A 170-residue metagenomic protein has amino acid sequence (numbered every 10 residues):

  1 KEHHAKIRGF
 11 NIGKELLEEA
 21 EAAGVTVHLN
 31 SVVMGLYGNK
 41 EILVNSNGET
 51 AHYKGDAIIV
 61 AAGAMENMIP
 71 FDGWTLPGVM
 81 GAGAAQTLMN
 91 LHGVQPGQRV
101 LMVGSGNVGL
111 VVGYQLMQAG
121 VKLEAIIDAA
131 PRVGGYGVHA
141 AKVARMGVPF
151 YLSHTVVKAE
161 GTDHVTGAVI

Functional and structural regions predicted by a protein language model:
K1, G81-G83, L110-Y114, A168-V169: Short, composition-biased local secondary-structure segments
K1-G9, E66-G78, V133-V148: Conserved N-terminal glycine-rich FAD pyrophosphate-binding loop of Rossmann-like flavoproteins
K6-L16, A51, G78, S105 (+3 more regions): Generic structural signal for well-ordered, non-membrane alpha-helical segments in soluble metabolic enzymes
F10-R99: FAD-binding core/adjacent interface of flavoenzyme oxidoreductases
K14-V44, M117-I170: A Rossmann-like FAD-binding core segment of flavoenzymes
I58-I59, V100, I126, P149: Short, well-ordered beta-strand core segments
N67, P77, Q86-R132: Rossmann-like NAD(P)H-binding beta-loop-alpha module
A82, V108-V112, H139-A140, F150: Short amphipathic alpha-helical patches
